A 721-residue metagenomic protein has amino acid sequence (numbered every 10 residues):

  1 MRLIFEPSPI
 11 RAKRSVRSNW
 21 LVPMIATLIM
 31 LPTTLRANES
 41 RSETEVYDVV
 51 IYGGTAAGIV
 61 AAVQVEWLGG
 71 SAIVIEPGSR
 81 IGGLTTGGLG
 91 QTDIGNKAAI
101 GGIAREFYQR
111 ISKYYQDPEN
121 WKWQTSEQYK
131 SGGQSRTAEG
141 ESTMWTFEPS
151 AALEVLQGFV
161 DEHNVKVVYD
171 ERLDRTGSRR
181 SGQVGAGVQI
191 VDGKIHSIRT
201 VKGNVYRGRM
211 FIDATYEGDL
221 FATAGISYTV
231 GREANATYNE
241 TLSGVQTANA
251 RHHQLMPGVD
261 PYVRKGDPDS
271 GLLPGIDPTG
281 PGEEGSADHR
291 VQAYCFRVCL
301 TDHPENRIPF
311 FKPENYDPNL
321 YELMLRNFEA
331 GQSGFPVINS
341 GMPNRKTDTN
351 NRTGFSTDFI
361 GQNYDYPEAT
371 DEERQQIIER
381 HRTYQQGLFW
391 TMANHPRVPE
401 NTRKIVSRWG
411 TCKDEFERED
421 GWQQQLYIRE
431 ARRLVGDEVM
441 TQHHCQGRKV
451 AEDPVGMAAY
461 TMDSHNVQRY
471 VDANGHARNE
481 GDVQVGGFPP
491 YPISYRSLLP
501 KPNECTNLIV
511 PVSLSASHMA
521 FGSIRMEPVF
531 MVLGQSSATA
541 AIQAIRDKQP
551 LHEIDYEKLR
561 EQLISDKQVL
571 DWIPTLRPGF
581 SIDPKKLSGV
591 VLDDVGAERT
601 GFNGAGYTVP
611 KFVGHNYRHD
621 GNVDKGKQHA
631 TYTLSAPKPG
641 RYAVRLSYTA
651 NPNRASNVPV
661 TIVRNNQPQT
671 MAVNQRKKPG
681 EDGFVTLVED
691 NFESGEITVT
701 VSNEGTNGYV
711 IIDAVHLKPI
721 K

Functional and structural regions predicted by a protein language model:
M1-S18: N-terminal secretory signal peptides that target proteins for export/translocation
N19-P32: Bacterial N-terminal signal peptides
L35-A37, S42: Boundary at the C-terminal end of the N-terminal hydrophobic targeting segment
T44-T55: Beta1/beta-strand and adjacent pyrophosphate-binding region of the FAD-binding site in flavoprotein oxidoreductases
G58: N-terminal Rossmann-fold NAD(P) dinucleotide-binding loop
G70-S71, E76-V188, T229, T237-N239 (+1 more regions): Conserved N-terminal/central alpha/beta ligand/cofactor-binding core
L153, V191-S197, G203-M210, A214-D583: Flavin (FAD/FMN)-binding glycine-rich loop and adjacent Rossmann-like elements that form
F580-K721: Extracytoplasmic
